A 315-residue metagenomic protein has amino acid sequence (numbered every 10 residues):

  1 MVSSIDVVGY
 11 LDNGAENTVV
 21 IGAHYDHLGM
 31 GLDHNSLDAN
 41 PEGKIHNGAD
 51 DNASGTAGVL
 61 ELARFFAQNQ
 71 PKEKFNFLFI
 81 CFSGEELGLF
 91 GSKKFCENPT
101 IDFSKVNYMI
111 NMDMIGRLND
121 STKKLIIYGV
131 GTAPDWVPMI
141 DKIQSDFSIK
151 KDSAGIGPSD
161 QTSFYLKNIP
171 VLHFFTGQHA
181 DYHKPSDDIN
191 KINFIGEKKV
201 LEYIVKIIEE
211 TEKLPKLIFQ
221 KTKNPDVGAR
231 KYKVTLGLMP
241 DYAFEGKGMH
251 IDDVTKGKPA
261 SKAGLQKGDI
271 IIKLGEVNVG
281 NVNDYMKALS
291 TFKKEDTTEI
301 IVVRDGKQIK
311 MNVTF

Functional and structural regions predicted by a protein language model:
M1-N47, E61-R64, Q68-K74: Soluble metallo-hydrolase cores and metallopeptidase-like ectodomains found primarily in the secretory/periplasmic
G14-E16, F82-H173, N193-I195: Metal-dependent peptidase/peptidase-like ectodomains
I21, V59, L238, A260 (+3 more regions): Terminal peptide-recognition signature
A57, R64, Q68, A180-D226: His/Asp/Glu-rich mid-to-C-terminal helical/loop segments that flank catalytic regions of hydrolases
K72-I80, M109-M112, T211-R230: Acidic/histidine-enriched alpha-helical segments
T222-K267: PDZ/PDZ-like groove recognition
A260-V282: Conserved PDZ fold ligand-binding element
I272, K287-F315: PDZ-domain C-terminal substructure recognizer with occasional recognition of PDZ-binding tails
